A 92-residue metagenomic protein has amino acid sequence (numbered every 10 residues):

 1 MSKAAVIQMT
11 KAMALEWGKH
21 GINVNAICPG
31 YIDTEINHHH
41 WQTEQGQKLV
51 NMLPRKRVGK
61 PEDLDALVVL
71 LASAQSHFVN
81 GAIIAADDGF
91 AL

Functional and structural regions predicted by a protein language model:
S2, T10: Active-site helix of classical SDR
G18, N23, V79-G81: Short, small/polar-rich loop/turn modules that mediate ligand/substrate recognition or access, typified
K19, Y31-M52: A glycine/serine/threonine-rich, flexible loop-to-helix segment that serves as the NAD(P) cofactor-binding "lid"
N25, P29-G30, T34-E35, A82 (+1 more regions): Proline-glycine-enriched beta-turn/loop adjacent to the NAD(P) cofactor-binding site in Rossmann-like oxidoreductases
A26, K48-Q75, V79, D88: C-terminal helical subdomain
L92: Conserved catalytic-site region of short-chain dehydrogenase/reductase
